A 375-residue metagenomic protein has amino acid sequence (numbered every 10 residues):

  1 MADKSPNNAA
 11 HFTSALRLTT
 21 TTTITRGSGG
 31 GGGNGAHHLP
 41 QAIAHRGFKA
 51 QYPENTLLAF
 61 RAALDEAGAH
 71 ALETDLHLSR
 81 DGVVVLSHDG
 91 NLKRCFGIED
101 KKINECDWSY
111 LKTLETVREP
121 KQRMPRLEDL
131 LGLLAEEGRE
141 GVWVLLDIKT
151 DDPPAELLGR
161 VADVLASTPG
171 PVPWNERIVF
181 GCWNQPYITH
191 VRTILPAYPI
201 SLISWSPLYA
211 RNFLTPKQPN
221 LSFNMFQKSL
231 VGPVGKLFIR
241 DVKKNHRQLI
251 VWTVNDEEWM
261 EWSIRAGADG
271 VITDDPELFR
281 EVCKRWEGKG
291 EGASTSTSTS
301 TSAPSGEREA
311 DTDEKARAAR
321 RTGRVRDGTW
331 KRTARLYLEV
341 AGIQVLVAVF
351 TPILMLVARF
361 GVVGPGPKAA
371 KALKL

Functional and structural regions predicted by a protein language model:
M1-L375: Phosphate-group recognition and catalysis centered on beta-loop-alpha active-site segments
